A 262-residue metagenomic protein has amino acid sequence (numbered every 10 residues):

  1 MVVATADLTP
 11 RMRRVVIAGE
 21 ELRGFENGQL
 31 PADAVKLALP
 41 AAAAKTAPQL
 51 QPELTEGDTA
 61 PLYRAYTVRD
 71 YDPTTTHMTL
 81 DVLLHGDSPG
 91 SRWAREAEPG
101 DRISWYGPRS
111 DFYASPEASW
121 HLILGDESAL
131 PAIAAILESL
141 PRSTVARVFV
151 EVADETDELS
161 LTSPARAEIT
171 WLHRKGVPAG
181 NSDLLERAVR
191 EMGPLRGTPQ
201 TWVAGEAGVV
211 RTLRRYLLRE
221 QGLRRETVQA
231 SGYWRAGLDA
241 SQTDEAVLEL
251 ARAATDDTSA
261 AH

Functional and structural regions predicted by a protein language model:
M1-H262: Extended, composition-driven regions rather than compact fold-specific motifs
